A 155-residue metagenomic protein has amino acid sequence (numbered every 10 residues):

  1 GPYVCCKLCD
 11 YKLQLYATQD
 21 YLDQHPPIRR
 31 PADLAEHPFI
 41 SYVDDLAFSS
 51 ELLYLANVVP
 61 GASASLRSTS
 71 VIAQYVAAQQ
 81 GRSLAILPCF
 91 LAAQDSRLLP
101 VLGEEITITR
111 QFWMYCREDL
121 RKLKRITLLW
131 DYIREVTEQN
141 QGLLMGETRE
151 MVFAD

Functional and structural regions predicted by a protein language model:
G1-F112, E138-D155: C-terminal regulatory
Y75, C116, W130: A cross-family signal for key residues in well-ordered alpha-helices that form functional helical elements
F112-K122: A bilobed periplasmic-binding-protein/Venus flytrap-type ligand-binding module shared by bacterial periplasmic
R121-E135: Short amphipathic alpha-helical coupling segments at ligand-binding clamshell hinges and other catalytic/signaling
